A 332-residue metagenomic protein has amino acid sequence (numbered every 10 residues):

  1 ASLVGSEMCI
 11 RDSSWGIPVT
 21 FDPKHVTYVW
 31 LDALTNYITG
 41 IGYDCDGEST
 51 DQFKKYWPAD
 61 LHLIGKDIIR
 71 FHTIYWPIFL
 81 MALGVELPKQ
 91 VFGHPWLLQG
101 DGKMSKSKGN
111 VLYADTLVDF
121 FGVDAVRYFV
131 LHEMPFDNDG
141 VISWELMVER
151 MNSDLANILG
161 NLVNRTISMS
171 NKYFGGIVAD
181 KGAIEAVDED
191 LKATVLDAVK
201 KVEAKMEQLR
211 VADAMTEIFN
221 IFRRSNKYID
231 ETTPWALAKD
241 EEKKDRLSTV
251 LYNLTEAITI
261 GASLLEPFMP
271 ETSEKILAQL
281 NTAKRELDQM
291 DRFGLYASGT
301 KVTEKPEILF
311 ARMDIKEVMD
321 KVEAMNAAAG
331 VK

Functional and structural regions predicted by a protein language model:
A1-I10: Single conserved hydrophobic/aromatic residue that forms the stacking wall/gate of nucleotide- or nucleobase-binding
S6, Y43-Q52, V163-V202, N226-K243: Conserved, charged catalytic cores of large soluble enzymes
S6-E7, P18-Y128, E145-M169, S248-E266 (+1 more regions): Structured ligand/cofactor/substrate-binding pocket environments in proteins
R11, D46-K54, Y128-V141, A193-T194: Active-site-adjacent bridging/hinge elements
L63, V141-L155, D197-T216: Extended, non-catalytic structural segments that build the interaction scaffolds of large macromolecular assemblies
W96-E189, T282-L309, M313-E317: Catalytic adenosine-cofactor/nucleotide-binding cores of aminoacyl-tRNA synthetases and other
N110, G140, T194-A198, A257: N-terminal alpha-helical segment
A204, L209, F219-K332: Basic, alpha-helical terminal appendages of large translation-related enzymes
